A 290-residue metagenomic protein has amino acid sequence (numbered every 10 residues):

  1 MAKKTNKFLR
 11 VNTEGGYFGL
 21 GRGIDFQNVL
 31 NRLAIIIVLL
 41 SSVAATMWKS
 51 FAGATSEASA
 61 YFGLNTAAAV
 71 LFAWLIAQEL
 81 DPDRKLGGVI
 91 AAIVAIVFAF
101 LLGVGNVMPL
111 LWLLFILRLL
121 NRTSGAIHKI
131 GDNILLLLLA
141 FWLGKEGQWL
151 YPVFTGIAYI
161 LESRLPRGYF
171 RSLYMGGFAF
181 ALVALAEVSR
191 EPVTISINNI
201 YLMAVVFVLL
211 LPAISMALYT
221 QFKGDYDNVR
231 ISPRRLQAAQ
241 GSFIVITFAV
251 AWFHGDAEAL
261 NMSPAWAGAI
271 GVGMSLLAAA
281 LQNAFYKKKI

Functional and structural regions predicted by a protein language model:
M1-G131, W142, A238-I290: N-terminal topogenic module of multi-pass integral membrane proteins
L119, G125-A249: Generic multipass alpha-helical transmembrane bundles of integral membrane proteins
